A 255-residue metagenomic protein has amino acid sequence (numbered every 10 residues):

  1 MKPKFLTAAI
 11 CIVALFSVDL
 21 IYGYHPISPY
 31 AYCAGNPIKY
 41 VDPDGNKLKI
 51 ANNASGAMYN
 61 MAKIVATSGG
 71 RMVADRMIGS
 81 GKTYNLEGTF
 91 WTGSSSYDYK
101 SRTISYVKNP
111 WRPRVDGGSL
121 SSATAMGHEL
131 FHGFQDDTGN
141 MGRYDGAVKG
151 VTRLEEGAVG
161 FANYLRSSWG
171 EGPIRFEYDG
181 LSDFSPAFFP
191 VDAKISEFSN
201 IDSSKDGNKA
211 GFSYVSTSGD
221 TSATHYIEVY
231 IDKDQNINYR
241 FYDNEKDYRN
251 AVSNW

Functional and structural regions predicted by a protein language model:
M1-F5: Positively charged n-region of N-terminal signal peptides that target proteins for export
T7-L15: Bacterial N-terminal signal peptides
A14-K49: Short turn/helix-capping motifs enriched in Asx and small/polar residues
I27, P43, I50, D136-N140 (+1 more regions): Short, function-defining helix-loop hinge/capping sites that tune catalysis or transport
K47-A57: Short hydrophobic beta-strand segments
M58, S68-W255: Catalytic toxin/effector domains delivered as secreted proteins or via bacterial secretion systems
